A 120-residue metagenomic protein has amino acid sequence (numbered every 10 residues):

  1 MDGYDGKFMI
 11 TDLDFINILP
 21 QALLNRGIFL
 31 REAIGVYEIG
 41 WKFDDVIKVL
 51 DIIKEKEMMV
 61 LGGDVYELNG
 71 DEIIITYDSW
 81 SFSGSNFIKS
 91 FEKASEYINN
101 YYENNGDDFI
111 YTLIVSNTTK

Functional and structural regions predicted by a protein language model:
M1-G40: Long, contiguous N-terminal structural blocks used for assembly/anchoring
D2-F8, L50-E57: Short, mixed-charge, low-aromatic patches
F15, L19, L23, F82 (+2 more regions): Extended hydrophobic/Leu-rich segments
D51-G106: Amphipathic protein-protein interaction modules
I98-K120: Acidic, proline/glycine-rich low-complexity IDRs
